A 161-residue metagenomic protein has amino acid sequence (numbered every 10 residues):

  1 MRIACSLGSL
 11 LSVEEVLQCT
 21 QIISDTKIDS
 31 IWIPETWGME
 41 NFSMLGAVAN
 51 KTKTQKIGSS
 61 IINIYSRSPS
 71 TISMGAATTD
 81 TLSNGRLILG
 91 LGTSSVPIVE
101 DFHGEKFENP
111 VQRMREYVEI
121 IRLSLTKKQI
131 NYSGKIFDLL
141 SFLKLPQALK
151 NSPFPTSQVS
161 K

Functional and structural regions predicted by a protein language model:
M1-S59, S152: N-terminal beta1-alpha1-beta2 module of alpha/beta enzyme domains
G8-L10, T36, I62-I64, G92-V96 (+1 more regions): Active-site beta-loop-alpha junctions enriched in small/polar residues
V13, I62, G104-F107: Active-site oxyanion-binding pockets that recognize sulfate/phosphate
W32, T36, S66-R67, E108: Alpha-helix capping and helix-loop boundary segments enriched in small/acidic/polar residues
N41-F42, S66-R67, P97-I98: Short secondary-structure boundary/hinge segments and terminal tails
S60-T71: Structural motif corresponding to the early beta-alpha repeats
S73-K161: Internal, glycine-rich beta/alpha segment that forms the wall or movable "lid" of small-molecule/cofactor binding
